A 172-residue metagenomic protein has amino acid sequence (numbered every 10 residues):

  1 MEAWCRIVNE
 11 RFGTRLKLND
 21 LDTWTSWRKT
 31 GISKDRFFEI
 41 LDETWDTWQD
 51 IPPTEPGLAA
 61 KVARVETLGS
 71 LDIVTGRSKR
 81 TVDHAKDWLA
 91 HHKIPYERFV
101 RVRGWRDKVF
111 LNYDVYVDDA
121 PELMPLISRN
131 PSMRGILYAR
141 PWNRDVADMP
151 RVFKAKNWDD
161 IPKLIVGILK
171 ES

Functional and structural regions predicted by a protein language model:
M1-R36: Active-site neighborhood of HAD-like aspartate-dependent phosphohydrolases
D42-D72, K79-H84: Short, acidic loop-to-helix structural element flanking the phosphoryl-transfer center in phosphate-processing enzymes
D72, R98, R134-I136: A structural signal for isolated positions on well-ordered beta-strands in alpha/beta enzyme cores
G76-S128: Substrate-recognition "cap/lid" segment bordering the active-site pocket of phosphatases
R77, R98, F153, I168-S172: Membrane-proximal envelope and lipid/glycan-remodeling enzymes
F99-V102, R151-D160: Short acidic-hydrophobic, aromatic-tinged amphipathic segments that line or gate anion-handling sites
D107-N112, D145-R151, L164-V166: Short, charged, surface-exposed secondary-structure boundary motifs
V117, E122-K156: Acidic, Mg2+-coordinating phosphoryl-transfer loop and its flanking beta/alpha structural elements, shared across
